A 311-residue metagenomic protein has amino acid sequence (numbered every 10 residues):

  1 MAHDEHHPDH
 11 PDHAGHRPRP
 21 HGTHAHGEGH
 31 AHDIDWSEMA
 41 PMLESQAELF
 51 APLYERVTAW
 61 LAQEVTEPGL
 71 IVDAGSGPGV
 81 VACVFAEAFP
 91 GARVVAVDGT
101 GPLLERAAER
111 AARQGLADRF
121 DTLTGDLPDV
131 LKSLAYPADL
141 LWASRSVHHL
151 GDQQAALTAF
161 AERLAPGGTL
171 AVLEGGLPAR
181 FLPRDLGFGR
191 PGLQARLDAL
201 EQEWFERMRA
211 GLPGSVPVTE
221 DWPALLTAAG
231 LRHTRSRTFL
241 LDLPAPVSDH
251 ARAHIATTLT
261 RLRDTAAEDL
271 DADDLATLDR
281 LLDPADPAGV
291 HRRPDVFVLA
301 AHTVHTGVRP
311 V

Functional and structural regions predicted by a protein language model:
D33-P52: Class I SAM-dependent methyltransferase Rossmann-like catalytic core, especially the SAM/SAH-binding loop
L49-P68: Conserved alpha-helix/loop element of class I SAM-dependent methyltransferases that forms part of the SAM/SAH-binding
V72, V80-V130: Class I SAM-dependent methyltransferase SAM/SAH-binding core
G77: Conserved glycine-rich SAM-binding loop
D139-Q154: A short SAM/SAH-binding and catalytic strip from SAM-dependent methyltransferases
A155-P166: A short glycine-rich, Lys/Arg-flanked "PGG" loop and its adjoining helix->strand segment in the class I
V172-V247: Conserved catalytic/acceptor-binding region of the Class I
E220, R232-V311: Conserved Class I S-adenosyl-L-methionine
